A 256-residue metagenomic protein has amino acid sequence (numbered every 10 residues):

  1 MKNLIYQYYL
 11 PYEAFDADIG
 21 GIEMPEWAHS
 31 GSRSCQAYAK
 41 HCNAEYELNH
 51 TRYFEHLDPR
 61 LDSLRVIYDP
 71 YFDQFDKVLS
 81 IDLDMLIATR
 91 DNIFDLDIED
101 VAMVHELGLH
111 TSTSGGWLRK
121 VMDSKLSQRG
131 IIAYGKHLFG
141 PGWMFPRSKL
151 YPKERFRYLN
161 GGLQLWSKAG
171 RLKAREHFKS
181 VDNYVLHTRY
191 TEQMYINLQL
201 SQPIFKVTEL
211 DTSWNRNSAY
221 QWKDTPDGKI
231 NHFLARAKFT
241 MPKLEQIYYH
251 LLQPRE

Functional and structural regions predicted by a protein language model:
M1-D76, L234-K238, R255: N-terminal anchoring/stem segment of glycosyltransferases
M1-K2, K77-L79, I98-V101, N160-G162 (+2 more regions): A generic secondary-structure signal marking the coil-to-beta-strand transition
I5-Y6, E47-N49, L79-D82, A102-V104 (+2 more regions): A structural signal for short, well-ordered beta-strand segments and their strand-loop junctions that often border
A14, F54-H56, I87-R90, F94-L96 (+4 more regions): Short catalytic/ligand-binding loop motif for oxyanion handling, primarily in non-cytosolic enzymes, centered on
D16-G20, T111-Y151: Charged, glycine/proline-rich intrinsically disordered loops and linkers
P59-Q128: GT-A fold catalytic core of metal-dependent nucleotide-sugar glycosyltransferases, centered on the diacidic
F139-E245: Catalytic core and acceptor-binding pocket of nucleotide-sugar-dependent glycosyltransferases
L244-R255: A recognition module on extended beta-rich or small alphabeta surfaces enriched in W/G with H and D/E
